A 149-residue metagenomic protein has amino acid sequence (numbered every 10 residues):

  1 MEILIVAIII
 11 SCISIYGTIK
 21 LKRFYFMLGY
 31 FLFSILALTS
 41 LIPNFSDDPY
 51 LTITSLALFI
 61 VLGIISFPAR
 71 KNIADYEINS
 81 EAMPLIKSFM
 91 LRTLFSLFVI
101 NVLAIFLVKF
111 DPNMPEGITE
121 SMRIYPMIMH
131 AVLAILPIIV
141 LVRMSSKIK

Functional and structural regions predicted by a protein language model:
E2-K22: N-terminal signal-anchor/start-transfer transmembrane helix
L4, N44-T54, Y76-A82, A104-I128: Interfacial non-cytosolic loop connecting adjacent transmembrane helices
V6-I9, G29-L32, L51-N72, A134: Generic alpha-helical transmembrane segments
I13-S14, V61-E81, A104-V108, I139-L141: Alpha-helical transmembrane segments in multipass membrane proteins, preferentially the mid-helix core
Y16-G29, K149: Membrane-helix interface "capping/anchor" motifs
R23-F24, P68-L85, P112-M114, V142-K149: Cytoplasmic membrane-interface regions of multi-pass membrane proteins
F26-D48: A generic, lipid-embedded transmembrane alpha helix
F89-K149: C-terminal membrane-adjacent module
